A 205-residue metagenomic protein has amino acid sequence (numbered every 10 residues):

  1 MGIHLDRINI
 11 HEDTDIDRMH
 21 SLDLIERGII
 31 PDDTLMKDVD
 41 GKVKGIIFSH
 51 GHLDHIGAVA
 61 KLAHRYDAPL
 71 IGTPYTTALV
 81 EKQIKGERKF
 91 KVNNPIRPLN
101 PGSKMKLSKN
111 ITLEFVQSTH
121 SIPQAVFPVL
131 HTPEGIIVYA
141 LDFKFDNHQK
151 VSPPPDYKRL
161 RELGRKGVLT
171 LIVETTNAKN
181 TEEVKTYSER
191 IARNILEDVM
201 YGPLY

Functional and structural regions predicted by a protein language model:
M1-G45, L53-Y205: His/Asp/Glu-rich metal-coordinating catalytic cores of metallo-dependent phosphodiesterases/hydrolases acting on
H50: Conserved G/P- and acidic residue-centered "switch" motifs that form tight phosphate/ATP-binding loops in soluble
